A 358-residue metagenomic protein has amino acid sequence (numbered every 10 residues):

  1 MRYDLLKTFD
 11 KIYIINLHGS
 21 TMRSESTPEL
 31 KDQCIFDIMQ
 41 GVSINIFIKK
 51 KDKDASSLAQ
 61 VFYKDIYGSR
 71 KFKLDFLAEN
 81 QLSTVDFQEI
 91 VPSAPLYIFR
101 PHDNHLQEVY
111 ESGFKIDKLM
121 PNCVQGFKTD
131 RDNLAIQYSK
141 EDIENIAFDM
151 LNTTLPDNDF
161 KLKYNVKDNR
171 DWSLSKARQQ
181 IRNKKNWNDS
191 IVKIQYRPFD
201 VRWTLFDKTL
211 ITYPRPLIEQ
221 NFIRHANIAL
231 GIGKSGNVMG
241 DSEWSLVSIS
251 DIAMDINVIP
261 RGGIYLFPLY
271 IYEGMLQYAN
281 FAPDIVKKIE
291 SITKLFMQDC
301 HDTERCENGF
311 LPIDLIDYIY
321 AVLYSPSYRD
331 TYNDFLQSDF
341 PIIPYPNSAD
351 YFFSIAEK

Functional and structural regions predicted by a protein language model:
M1-K358: Sequence-level detector for compositionally biased, low-complexity segments
